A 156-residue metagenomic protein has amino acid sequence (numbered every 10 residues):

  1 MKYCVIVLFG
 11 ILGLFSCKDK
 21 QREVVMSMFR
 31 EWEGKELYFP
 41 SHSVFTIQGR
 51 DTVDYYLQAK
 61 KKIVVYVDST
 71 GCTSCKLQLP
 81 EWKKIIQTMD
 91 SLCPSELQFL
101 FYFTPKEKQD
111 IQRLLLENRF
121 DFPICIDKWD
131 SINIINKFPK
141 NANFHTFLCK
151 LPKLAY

Functional and structural regions predicted by a protein language model:
C4-L12: Sec-dependent N-terminal signal peptides
L14-S16: C-terminal motif of bacterial Sec signal peptides marking the signal peptidase cleavage site
K18-Y55, K76-L77: N-terminal "domain-start" segment that seeds a small globular fold
S43, D51-T52, S69, S91 (+1 more regions): Coil residues (strongly favoring Ser/Thr
T52-L77, W82: Short active-site neighborhood of thiol/selenol oxidoreductases, capturing the structured segment around
L77-L116, I132-I134: Structural microenvironment flanking redox-active thiols in thiol-disulfide oxidoreductases
Q112-H145: Short, internal strand/loop/helix patches that form the active-site neighborhood or redox-interaction surface
N143-Y156: A short, hydrophobic beta-strand/beta-hairpin element that forms part of a small beta-sheet core
